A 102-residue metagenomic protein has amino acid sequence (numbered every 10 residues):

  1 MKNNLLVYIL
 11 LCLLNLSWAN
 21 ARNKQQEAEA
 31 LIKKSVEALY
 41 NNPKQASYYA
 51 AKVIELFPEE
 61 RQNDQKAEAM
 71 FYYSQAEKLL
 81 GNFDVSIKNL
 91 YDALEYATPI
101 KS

Functional and structural regions predicted by a protein language model:
M1-L6: Positively charged n-region of N-terminal signal peptides that target proteins for export
V7-I9, S74: A generic structural signal for short, non-catalytic loop/turn and secondary-structure boundary residues
L10-A19: Hydrophobic h-region of N-terminal signal peptides that target proteins for export in Gram-negative bacteria
W18-S102: A "functional boundary" signal
